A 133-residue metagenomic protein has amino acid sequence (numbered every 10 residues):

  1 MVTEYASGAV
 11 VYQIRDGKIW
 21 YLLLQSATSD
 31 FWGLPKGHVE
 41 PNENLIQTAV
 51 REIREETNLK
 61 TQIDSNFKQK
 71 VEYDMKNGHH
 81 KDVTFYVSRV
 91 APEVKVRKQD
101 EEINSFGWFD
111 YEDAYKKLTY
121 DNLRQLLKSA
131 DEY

Functional and structural regions predicted by a protein language model:
M1-L34: N-terminal strand-loop-strand
G37-S129: Unchanged
D131-Y133: Generic C-terminal helix-cap and adjacent flexible tail
